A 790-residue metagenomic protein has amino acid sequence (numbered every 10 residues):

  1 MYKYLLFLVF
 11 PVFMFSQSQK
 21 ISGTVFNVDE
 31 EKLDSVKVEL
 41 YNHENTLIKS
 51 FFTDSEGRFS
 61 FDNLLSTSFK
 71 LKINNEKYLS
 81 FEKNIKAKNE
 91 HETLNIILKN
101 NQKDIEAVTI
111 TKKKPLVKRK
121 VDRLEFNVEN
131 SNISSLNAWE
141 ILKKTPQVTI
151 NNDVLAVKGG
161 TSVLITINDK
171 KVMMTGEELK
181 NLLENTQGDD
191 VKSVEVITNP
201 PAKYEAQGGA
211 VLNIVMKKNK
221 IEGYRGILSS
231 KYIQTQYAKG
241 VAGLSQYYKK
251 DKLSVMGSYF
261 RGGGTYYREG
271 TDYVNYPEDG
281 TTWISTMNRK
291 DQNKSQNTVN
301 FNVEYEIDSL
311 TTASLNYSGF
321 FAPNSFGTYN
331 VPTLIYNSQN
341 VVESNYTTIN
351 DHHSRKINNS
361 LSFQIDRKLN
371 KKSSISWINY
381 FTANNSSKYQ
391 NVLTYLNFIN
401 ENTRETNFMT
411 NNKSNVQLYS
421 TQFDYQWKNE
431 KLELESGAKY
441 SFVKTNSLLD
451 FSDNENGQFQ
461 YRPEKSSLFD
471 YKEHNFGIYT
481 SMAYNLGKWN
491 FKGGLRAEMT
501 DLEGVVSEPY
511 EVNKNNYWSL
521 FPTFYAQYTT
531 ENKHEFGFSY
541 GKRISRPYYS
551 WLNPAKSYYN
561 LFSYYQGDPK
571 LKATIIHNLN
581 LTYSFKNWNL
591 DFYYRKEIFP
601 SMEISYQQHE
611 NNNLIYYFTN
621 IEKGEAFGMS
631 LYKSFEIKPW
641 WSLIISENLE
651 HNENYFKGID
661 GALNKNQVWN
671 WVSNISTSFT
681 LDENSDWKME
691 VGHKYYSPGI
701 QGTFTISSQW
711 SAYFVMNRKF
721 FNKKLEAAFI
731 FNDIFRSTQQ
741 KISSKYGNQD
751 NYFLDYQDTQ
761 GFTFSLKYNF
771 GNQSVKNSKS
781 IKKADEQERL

Functional and structural regions predicted by a protein language model:
E39, N74-Y78, E92-N130, I150-N152 (+3 more regions): Short, acidic, small-residue-rich periplasmic hinge/interaction motif at the N-terminus of Gram-negative outer-membrane
E44-R58: Short, acidic Ser/Thr/Gly-rich low-complexity loop/linker segments typical of extracellular and cell-surface proteins
T93-I97, A138-I141, L179-N181, V196 (+2 more regions): N-terminal periplasmic accessory domains that precede and gate Gram-negative outer-membrane beta-barrel machines
K144, V172-T198: Short acidic/polar hinge/loop motifs at secondary-structure boundaries that mediate gating or recognition
E205-L212, K220-T271, K294-N297: Outer-membrane beta-barrel translocator/receptor signature
V215-L228, E269, Y273, S285 (+10 more regions): Surface-exposed extracellular loop regions of Gram-negative outer-membrane beta-barrel proteins
L418-Q422, R462-S467, N578, N589-S646 (+1 more regions): Outer membrane beta-barrel strand-and-loop segments of large Gram-negative receptors, especially TonB-dependent
L468-Y471, I544-F592, K596-I598, Y616-G628 (+1 more regions): Outer-membrane beta-barrel signature, preferentially recognizing the C-terminal barrel domain of Gram-negative
